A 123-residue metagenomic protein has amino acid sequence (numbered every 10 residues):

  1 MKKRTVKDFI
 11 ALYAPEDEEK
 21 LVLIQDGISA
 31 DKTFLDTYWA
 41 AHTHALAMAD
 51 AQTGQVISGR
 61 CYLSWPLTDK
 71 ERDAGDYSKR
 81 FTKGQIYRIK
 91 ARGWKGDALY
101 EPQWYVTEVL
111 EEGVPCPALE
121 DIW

Functional and structural regions predicted by a protein language model:
K2, V6, P102-Y105: Generic short amphipathic/hydrophobic targeting helices enriched at N-termini, encompassing Sec-type signal peptides
K3-P15: DNA replication sliding-clamp ring fold and its partner-interaction surfaces
F9-L12, K20, R80, Q85: Charge-rich, solvent-exposed alpha-helical interaction surfaces
E19-D26: Glycine-rich repeat segments that build the extracellular carbohydrate-interaction surface of secreted and virion
D26-L119: Acidic, low-complexity, intrinsically disordered interaction modules
D121-W123: Short acidic DE-rich linear segments
